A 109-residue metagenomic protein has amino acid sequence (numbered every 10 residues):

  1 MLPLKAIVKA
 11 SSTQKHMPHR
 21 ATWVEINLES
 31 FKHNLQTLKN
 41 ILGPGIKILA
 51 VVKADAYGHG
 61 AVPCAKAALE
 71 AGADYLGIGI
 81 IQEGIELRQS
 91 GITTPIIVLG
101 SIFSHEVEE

Functional and structural regions predicted by a protein language model:
M1-H19: Alpha/beta catalytic barrel-like cores
P3, P18, T22-E25, S30-H33 (+1 more regions): Active-site-proximal beta-alpha core segment in soluble small-molecule metabolic enzymes
